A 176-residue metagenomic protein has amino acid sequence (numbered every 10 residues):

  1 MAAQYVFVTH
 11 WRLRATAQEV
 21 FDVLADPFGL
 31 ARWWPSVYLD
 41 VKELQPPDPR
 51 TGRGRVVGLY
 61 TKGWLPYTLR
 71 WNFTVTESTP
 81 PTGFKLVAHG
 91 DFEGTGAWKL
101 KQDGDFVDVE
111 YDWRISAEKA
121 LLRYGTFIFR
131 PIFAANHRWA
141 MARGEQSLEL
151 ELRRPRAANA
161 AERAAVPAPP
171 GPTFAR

Functional and structural regions predicted by a protein language model:
M1-P49, R163-R176: Hydrophobic ligand-binding cavity/cleft-lining segments
H10-R14, T74, V87, K99-K101: Generic structural detector for well-ordered beta-strands
Q18-D22, K101-D103, Q146, L150: Replace "anionic and nucleotidyl ligands
V41-T95, D108, R143-E162, V166 (+1 more regions): Glycine-rich portal/gate segments that line the openings of hydrophobic small-molecule binding cavities
V87-A142: Beta-strand/loop substructures that line and gate deep hydrophobic ligand-binding cavities in soluble
